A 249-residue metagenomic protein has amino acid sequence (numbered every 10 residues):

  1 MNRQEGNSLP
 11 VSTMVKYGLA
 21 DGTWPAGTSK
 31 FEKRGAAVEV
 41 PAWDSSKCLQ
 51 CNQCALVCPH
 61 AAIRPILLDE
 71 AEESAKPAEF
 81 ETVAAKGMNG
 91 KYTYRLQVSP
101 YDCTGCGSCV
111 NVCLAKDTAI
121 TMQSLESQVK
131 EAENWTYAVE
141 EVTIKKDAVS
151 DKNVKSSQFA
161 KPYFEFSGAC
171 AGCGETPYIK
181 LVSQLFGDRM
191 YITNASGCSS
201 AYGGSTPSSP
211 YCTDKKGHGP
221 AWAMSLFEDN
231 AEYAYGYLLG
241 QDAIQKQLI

Functional and structural regions predicted by a protein language model:
M1-D102, V110-I249: Ferredoxin-type iron-sulfur electron-transfer modules and their immediate structural context
C106: Active-site substrate-binding loop specific to GH73 endo-beta-N-acetylglucosaminidase modules in bacterial autolysins
